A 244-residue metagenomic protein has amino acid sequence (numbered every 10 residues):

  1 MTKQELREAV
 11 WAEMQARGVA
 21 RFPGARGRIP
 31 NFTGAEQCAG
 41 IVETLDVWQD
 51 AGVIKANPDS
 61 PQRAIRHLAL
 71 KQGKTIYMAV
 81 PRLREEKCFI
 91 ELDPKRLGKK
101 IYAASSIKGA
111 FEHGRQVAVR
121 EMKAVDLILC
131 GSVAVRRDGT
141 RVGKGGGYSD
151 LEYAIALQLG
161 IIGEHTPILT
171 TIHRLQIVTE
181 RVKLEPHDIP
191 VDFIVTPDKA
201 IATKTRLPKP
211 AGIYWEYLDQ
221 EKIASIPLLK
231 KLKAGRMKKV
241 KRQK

Functional and structural regions predicted by a protein language model:
M1-R26, T44-D50, Q72-T75, E86-K244: Surface-exposed, charge/polar-rich loops and edge strands
T2, P30, N57: Short, contiguous, pocket-lining structural segments that sit at or immediately flank catalytic/ligand-binding sites
P30-D50, P61-A64: A short, well-structured juxtamembrane/interface segment
V53: Short glycine-centered segments of the SAM/dcSAM-binding site in methyltransferase folds
A56-L70, K74-I76: Extended, H/D-rich, highly charged conserved domains that either
V80-E85: A short, structured active-site edge motif that brings together acidic residues
